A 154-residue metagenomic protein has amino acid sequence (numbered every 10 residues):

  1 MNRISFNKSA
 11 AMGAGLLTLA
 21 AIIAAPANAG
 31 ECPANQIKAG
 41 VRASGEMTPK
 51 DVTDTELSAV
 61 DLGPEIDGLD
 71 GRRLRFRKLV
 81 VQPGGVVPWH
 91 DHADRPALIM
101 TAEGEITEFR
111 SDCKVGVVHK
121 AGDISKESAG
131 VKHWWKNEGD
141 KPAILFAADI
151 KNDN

Functional and structural regions predicted by a protein language model:
N2-S9, A21, P26-R75, V117-V118 (+1 more regions): A short, N-terminal "cap"/entry segment at the start of jelly-roll beta-barrel domains of the cupin/DSBH fold
A10-G15: Sec-dependent signal peptide hydrophobic core
L69-R72, G85-L98: A short beta-loop-beta micro-motif enriched in histidine and acidic residues
V81, D112-G130: Short acidic-glycine-tyrosine-enriched beta hairpin
V86-P88, T107, D123-S125, A129-K136: Histidine-centered metal-chelating micro-motifs
D94-C113: Glycine- and acidic-residue-biased ligand/ion/polar-headgroup-sensing regions
A129-N154: Ligand-binding loop in jelly-roll beta-barrel domains
